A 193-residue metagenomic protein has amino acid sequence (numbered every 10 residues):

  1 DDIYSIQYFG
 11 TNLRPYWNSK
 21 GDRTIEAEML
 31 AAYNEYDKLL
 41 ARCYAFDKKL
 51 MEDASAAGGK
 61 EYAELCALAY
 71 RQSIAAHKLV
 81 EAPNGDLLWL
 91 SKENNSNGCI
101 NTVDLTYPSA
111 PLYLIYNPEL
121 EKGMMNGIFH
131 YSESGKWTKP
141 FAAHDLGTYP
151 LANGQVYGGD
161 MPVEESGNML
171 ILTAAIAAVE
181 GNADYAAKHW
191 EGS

Functional and structural regions predicted by a protein language model:
D1-N101: Acidic/polar, glycine-enriched structural segments that form the non-catalytic walls/loops of the carbohydrate-binding
F9-C43, G98-S193: Aromatic-rich carbohydrate-recognition surfaces in CAZymes
